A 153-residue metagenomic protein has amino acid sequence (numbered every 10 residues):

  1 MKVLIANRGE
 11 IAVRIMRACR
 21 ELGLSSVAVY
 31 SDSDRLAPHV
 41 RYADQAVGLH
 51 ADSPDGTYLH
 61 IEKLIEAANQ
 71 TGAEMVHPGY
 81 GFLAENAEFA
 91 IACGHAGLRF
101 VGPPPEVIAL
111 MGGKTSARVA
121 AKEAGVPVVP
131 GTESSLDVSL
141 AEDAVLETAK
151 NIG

Functional and structural regions predicted by a protein language model:
M1-G153: N-terminal beta-alpha lobe that positions the nucleotide/phosphoryl donor in ATP/NTP-coupled carboxylate activation
